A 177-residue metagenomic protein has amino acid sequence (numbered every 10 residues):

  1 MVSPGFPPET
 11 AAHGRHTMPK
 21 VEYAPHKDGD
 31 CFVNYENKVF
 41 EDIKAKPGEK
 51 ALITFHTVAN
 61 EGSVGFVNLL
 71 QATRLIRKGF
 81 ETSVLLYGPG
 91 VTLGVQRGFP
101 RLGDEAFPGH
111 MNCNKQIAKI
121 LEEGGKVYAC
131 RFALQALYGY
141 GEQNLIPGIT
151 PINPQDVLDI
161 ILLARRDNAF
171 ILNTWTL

Functional and structural regions predicted by a protein language model:
P19-K46: Positively charged, low-complexity intrinsically disordered leader regions
K46-L52: A short, charged/proline- and glycine-enriched loop that marks the coil->beta-strand transition at the N-terminal
L52-F66, G94: Short, glycine-rich nucleotide/cofactor-binding loops
V64-F80, V84: Histidine-anchored nucleotide/phosphate-binding helix
T82-G88, V127-R131: Short internal beta-strands
G90-G103: N-terminal beta-loop-helix "entrance" segment that forms/cooperates in small-molecule cofactor or anionic ligand
L102-R131: A glycine-rich helix N-cap at a beta->alpha junction
L137, I152-L177: Short terminal interaction segments
